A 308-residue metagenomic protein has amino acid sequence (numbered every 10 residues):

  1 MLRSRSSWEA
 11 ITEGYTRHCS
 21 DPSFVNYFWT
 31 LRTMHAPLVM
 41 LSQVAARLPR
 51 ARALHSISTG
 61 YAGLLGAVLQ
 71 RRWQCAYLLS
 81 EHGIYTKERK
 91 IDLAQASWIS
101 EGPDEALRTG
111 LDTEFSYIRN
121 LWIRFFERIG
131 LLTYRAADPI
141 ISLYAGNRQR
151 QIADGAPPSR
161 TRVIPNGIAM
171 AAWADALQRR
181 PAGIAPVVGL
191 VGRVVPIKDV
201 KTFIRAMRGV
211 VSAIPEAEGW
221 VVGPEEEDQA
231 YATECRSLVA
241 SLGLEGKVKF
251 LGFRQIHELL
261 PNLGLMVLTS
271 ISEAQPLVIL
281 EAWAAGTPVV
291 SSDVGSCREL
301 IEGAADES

Functional and structural regions predicted by a protein language model:
L41-R50, Y85, P103-P139: Membrane-proximal helix-turn-helix segments that form the acceptor-binding/catalytic region of lipid-linked
R108-S116, A232-F253: Nucleotide-activated donor-binding/catalytic signature segment of Leloir-type glycosyltransferases, i.e., the conserved
R124, I168, R236, E245-L260 (+1 more regions): Conserved active-site histidine-acidic residue motif and adjacent donor-binding/catalytic loop of glycosyltransferases
G146, G167: Carbohydrate-associated surface elements
W173, L177-G209, W220: Conserved donor-binding/catalytic core segment of Leloir-type glycosyltransferases
E218-E234: Glycosyltransferase donor-sugar binding loop
I271: Aromatic "clamp/platform" in nucleotide-sugar-dependent glycosyltransferases that forms part of the donor/acceptor
P288-S291, G295-R298, E302: Short hydrophobic beta-strand element within catalytic cores of glycosyltransferases and related nucleotide-activated
